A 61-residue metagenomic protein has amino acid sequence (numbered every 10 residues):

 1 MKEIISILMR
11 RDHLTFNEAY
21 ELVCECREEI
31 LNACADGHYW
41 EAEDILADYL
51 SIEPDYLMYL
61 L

Functional and structural regions predicted by a protein language model:
M1-L22: N-terminal acidic leader/helix
L22-I30: Amphipathic, charged-and-aliphatic alpha-helical interface segments that function as noncatalytic docking
E29-L61: Long, compositionally biased
